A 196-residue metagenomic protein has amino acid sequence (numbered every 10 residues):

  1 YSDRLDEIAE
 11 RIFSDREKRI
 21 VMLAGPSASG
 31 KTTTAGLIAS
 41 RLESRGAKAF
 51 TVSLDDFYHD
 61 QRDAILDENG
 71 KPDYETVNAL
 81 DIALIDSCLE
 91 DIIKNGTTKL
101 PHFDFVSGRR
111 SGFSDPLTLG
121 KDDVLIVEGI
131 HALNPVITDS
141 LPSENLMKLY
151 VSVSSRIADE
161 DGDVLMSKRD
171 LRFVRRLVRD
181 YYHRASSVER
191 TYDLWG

Functional and structural regions predicted by a protein language model:
Y1-M22, S44, F50, D86: Extreme N-terminal, non-catalytic leader segments that precede Walker-type/kinase nucleotide-binding cores
D15-R16, P135-G196: Conserved NTP phosphate-binding and transfer environment spanning the P-loop NTPase/kinase superfamily
G25: The Walker A (P-loop) glycine that initiates the GxxxxGKT/S ATP-binding motif of P-loop NTPases
A28: Walker A (P-loop) phosphate-binding loop of P-loop NTPases
K31: Conserved lysine of the Walker
F50-V52, H59-G108, V124: Conserved nucleotide-sensing/catalytic segment adjacent to the nucleotide-binding pocket in NTP-handling enzymes
D86-N145, S152, V188, Y192-G196: Glycine-rich phosphate-binding loop used to anchor ATP phosphates in small-molecule kinases, encompassing both
